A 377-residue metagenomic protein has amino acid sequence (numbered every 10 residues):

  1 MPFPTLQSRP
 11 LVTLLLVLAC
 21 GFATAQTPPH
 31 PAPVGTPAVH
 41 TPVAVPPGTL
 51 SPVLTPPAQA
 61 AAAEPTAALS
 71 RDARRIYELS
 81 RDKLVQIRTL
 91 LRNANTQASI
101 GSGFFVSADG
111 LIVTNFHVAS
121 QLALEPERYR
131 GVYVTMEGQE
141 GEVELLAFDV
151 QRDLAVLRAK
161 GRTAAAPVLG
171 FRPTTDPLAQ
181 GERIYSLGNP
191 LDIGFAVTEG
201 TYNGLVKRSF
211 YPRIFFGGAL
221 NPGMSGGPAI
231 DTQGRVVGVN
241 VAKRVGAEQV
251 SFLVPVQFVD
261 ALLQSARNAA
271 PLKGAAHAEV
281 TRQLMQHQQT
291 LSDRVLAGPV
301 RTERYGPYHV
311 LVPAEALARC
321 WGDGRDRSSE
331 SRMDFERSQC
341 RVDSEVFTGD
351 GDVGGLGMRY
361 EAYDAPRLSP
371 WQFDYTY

Functional and structural regions predicted by a protein language model:
V12-G21: Bacterial N-terminal signal peptides
P28-S102, A269-D323: N-terminal activation segment of mature serine protease catalytic domains
Y77, T232-V295: C-terminal subregion of chymotrypsin/trypsin-like serine protease catalytic domains
E78-L79, N93, L146-R152, K160-T163 (+2 more regions): Gly/Ser-enriched beta-turn/beta-hairpin loop segments
I100, S107-R152: Catalytic-histidine neighborhood of serine endopeptidases, predominantly the chymotrypsin-like S1/PA family
F104-F105, A219-N240: Catalytic nucleophile loop of clan PA
V118-L124, P167-P212, N221, V241-S251: Flexible, gly/ser-rich surface segments that form the specificity/activation loops bordering the active-site cleft
R327-Y377: Conserved polar/disulfide-associated segments of primarily extracytoplasmic proteins
